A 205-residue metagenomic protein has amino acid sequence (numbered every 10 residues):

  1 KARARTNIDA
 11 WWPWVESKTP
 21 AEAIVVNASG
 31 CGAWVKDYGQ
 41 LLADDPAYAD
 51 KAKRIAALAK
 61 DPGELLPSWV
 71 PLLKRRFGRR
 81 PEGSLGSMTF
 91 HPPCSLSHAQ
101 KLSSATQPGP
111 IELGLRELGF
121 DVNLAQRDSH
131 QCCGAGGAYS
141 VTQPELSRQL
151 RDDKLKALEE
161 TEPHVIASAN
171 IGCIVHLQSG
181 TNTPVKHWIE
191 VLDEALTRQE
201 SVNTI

Functional and structural regions predicted by a protein language model:
K1-I205: Iron-sulfur cluster-binding electron-transfer modules in prokaryotic oxidoreductases
